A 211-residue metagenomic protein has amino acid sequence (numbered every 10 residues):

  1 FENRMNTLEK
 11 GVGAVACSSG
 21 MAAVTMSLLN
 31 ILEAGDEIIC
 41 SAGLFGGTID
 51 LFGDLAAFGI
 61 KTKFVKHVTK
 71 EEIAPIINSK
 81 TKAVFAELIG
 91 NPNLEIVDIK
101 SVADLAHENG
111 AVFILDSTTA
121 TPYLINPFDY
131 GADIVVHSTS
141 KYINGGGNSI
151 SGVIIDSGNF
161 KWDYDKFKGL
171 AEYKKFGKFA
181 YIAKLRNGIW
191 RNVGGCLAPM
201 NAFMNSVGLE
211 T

Functional and structural regions predicted by a protein language model:
F1-E9: Aromatic- and Gly/Pro-rich amphipathic surface segment
A14-T211: Conserved PLP-enzyme active-site core in the AAT-like
